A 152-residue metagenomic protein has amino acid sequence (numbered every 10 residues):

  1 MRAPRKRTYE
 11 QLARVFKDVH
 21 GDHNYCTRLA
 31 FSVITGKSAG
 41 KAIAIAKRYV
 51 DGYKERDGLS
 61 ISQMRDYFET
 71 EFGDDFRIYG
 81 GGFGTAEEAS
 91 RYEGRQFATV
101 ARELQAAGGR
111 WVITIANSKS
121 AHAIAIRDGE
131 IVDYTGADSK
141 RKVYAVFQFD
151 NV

Functional and structural regions predicted by a protein language model:
M1-F72: Active-site nucleophile-adjacent alpha helix/oxyanion-hole segment immediately C-terminal to the catalytic cysteine
V50-S118, R127-G136, K142-D150: Conserved active-site-adjacent core of cysteine acyl-enzyme catalytic domains
